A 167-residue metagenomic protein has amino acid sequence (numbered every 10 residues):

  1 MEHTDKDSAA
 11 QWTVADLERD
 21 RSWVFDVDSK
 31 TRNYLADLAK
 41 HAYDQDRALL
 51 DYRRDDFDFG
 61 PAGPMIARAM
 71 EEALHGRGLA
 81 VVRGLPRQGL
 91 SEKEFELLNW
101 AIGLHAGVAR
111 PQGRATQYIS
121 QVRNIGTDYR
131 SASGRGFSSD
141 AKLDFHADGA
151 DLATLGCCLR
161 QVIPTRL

Functional and structural regions predicted by a protein language model:
M1-L167: Non-heme Fe(II) oxygenase catalytic core, chiefly the N-lobe of the double-stranded beta-helix
